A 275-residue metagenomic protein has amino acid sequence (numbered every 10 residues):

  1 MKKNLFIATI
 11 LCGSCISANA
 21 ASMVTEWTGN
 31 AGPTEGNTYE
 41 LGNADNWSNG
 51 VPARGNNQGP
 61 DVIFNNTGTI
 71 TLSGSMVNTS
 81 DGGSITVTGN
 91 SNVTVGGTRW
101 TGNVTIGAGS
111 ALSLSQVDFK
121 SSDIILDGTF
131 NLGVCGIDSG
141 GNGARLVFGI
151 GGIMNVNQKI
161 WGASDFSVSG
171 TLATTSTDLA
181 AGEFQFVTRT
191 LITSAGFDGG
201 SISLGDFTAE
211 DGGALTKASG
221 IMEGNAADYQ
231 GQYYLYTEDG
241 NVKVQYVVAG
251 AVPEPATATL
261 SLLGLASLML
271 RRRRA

Functional and structural regions predicted by a protein language model:
M1-F6: Bacterial N-terminal signal peptides that target proteins for export
I7, A18-S22, V244-L262: Short, threonine-centered small-residue motifs that mark membrane-proximal processing/anchoring sites and TM-junction
A8-S14: Bacterial N-terminal signal peptides
T25-S121, F130-V134, S139, V156-N157: Extracellular beta-sheet-rich ligand-binding/adhesion modules
P33-E35, T69-L72, C135-D138, M154 (+3 more regions): Short, surface-exposed beta-strand/loop "edge" segments at domain boundaries and coil↔beta transitions
R145-Q245: Extracellular, surface-exposed repeat/solenoid domains
M269-A275: C-terminal membrane-anchoring or membrane-association module
